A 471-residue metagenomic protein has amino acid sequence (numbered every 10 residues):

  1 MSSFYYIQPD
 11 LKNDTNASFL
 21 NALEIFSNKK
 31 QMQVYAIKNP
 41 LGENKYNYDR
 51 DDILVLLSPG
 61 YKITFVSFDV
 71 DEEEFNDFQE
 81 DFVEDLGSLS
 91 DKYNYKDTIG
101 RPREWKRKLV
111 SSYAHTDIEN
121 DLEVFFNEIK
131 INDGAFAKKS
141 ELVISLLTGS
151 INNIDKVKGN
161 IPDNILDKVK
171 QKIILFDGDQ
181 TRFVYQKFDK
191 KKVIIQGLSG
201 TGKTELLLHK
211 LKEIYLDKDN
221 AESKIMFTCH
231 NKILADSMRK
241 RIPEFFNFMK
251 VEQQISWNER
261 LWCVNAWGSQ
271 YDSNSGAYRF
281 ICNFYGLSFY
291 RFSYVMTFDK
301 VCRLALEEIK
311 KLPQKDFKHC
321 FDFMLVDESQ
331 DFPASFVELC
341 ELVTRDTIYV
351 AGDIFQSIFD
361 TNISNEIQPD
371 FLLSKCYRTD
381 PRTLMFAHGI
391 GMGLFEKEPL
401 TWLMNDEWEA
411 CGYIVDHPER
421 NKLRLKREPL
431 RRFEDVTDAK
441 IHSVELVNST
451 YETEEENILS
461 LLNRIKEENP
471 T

Functional and structural regions predicted by a protein language model:
M1-T471: The feature marks helicase ATPase cores and/or their adjacent C-terminal helical subdomains in SF1/SF2/AAA+ helicases
